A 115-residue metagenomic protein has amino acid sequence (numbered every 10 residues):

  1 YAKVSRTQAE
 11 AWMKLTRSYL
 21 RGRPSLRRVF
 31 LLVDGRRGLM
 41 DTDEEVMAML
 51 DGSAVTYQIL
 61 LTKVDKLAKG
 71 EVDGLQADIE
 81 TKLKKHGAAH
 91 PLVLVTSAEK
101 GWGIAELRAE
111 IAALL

Functional and structural regions predicted by a protein language model:
Y1, G35-R36, K63-V64, E99: Conserved Walker B
Y1-T7, I111-L115: Conserved G1/Walker A P-loop phosphate-binding module
V4-R37, E45-L60: Inter-motif core of Ras-like GTPase G domains
Q8-W12, S25, L39-T42, V46 (+4 more regions): Helical mechanochemical/support elements of P-loop NTPase systems and associated helical scaffolds
T16, D43, T62, I79 (+1 more regions): Residue-level signature of catalytic and energy-coupling elements of molecular machines, predominantly ATP/GTP-dependent
M40-D51, A105-A113: Short, charged low-complexity intrinsically disordered segments located at boundaries of structured domains
V55-E71: Repeat-unit-sized solenoid/scaffold elements
K66-L115: Canonical P-loop GTPase G-domain recognition
